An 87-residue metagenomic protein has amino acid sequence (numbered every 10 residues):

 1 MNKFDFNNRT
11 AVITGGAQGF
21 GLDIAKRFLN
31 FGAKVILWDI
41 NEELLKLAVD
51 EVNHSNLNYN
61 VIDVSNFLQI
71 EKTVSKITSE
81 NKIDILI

Functional and structural regions predicted by a protein language model:
M1-K3, V74-S75: Short hydrophobic/charged patches on amphipathic alpha-helices used for structural packing and interfaces
K3-I36: Canonical Rossmann dinucleotide-binding motif of NAD(H)/NADP(H)-dependent dehydrogenases/reductases, specifically
F6, S55-L57, K76-L86: A glycine-rich helix->loop->beta "capping" turn within Rossmann-like NAD(P)(H)-dependent oxidoreductase domains
L22, K26, N30, K46 (+2 more regions): Amphipathic, non-transmembrane alpha-helical secondary structure
F31-A48: Conserved glycine-rich Rossmann-like NAD(P)H-binding loop of the short-chain dehydrogenase/reductase
V35, L57-Y59: Hydrophobic anchor at the start of a short beta-strand that flanks the dinucleotide cofactor-binding loop
E42-E43, N60-T73: The beta1-alpha1 cofactor-binding region of Rossmann-like NAD(H)/NADP(H)-dependent oxidoreductases
A48-S55: Short, conserved SAM-binding/catalytic segment of Class I S-adenosyl-L-methionine-dependent methyltransferases
